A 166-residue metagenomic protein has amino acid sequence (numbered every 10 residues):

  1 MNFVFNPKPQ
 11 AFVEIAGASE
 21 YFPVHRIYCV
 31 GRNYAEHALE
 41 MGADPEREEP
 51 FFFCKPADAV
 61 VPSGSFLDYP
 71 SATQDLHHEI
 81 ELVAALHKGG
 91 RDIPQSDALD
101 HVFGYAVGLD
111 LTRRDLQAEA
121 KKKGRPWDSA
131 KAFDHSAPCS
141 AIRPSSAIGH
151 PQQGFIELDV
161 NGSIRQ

Functional and structural regions predicted by a protein language model:
M1-Q166: Catalytic-core "active-site belt" of small-molecule-metabolizing enzymes, emphasizing His/Asp/Glu-rich regions
